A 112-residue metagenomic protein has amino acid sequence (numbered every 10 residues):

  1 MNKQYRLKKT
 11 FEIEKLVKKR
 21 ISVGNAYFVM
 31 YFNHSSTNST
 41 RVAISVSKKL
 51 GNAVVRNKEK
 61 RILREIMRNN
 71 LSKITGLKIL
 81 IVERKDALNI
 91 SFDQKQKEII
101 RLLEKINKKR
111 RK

Functional and structural regions predicted by a protein language model:
M1-K112: Positively charged, solvent-exposed patches that mediate nucleic-acid binding
